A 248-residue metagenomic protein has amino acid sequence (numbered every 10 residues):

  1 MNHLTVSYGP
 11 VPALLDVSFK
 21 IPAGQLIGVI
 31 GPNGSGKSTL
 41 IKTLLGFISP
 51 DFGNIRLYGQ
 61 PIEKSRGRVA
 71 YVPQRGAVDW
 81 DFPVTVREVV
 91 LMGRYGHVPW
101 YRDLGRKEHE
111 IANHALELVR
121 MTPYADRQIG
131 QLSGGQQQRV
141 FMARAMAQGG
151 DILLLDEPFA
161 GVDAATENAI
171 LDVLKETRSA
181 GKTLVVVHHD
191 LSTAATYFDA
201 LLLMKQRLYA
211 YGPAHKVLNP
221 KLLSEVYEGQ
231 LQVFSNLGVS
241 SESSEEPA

Functional and structural regions predicted by a protein language model:
I30-P32: The feature captures the beta-strand-to-loop junction immediately N-terminal to the Walker
L45: Helix-to-loop junction immediately C-terminal to a conserved catalytic motif
G53-S65: Conserved ABC transporter NBD signature motif
L91, R106-Y124: Conserved ABC ATPase "signature" region
Q128-L132, Q136: Conserved ABC ATPase signature
L153-D156: Catalytic Walker B motif of ABC-type/P-loop ATPase nucleotide-binding domains
H188-H189: H-loop/switch region of ABC-family ATPase nucleotide-binding domains
